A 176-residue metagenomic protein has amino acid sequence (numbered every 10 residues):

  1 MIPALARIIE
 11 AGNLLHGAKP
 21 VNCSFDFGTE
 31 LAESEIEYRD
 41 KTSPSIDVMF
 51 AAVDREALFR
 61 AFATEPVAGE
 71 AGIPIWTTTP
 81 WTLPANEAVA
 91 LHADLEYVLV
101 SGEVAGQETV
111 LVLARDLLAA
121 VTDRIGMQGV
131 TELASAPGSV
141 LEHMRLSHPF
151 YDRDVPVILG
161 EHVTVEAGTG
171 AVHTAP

Functional and structural regions predicted by a protein language model:
M1-P176: NTP-handling and nucleic-acid-processing catalytic cores
